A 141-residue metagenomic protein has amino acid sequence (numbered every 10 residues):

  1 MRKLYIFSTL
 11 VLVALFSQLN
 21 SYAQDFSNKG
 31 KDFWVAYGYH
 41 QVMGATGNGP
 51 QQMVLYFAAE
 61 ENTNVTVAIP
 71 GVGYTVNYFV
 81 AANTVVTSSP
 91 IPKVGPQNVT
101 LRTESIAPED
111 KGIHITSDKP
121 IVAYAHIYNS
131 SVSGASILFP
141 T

Functional and structural regions predicted by a protein language model:
M1-S27: Bacterial Sec-dependent N-terminal signal peptides
Q24-T141: Intrinsically disordered, low-complexity linker/terminal regions across diverse proteins
